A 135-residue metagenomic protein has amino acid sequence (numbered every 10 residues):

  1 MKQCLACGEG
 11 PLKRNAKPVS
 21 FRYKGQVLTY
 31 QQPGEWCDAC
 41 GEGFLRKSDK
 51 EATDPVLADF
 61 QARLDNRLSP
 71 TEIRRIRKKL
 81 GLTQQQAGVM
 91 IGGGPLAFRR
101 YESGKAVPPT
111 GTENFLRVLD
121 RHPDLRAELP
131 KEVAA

Functional and structural regions predicted by a protein language model:
K2-R67, V118-A135: N-terminal flexible/basic segments that precede or flank functional cores
K47-G111: Extended interfacial segments that mediate partner engagement and assembly in macromolecular machines
P95-A135: A generic hydrophobic-segment detector
